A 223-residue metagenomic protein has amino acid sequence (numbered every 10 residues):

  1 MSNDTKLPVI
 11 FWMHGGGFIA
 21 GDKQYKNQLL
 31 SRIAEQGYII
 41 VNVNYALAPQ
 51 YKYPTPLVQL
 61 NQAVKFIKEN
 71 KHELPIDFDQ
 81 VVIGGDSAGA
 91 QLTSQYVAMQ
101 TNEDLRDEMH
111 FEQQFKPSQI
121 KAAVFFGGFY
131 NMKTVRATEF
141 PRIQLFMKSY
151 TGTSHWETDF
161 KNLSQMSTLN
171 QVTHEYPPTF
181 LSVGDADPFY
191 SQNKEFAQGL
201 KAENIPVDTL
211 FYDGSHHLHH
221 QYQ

Functional and structural regions predicted by a protein language model:
M1-Q223: Alpha/beta-hydrolase superfamily serine-hydrolase fold, recognizing
